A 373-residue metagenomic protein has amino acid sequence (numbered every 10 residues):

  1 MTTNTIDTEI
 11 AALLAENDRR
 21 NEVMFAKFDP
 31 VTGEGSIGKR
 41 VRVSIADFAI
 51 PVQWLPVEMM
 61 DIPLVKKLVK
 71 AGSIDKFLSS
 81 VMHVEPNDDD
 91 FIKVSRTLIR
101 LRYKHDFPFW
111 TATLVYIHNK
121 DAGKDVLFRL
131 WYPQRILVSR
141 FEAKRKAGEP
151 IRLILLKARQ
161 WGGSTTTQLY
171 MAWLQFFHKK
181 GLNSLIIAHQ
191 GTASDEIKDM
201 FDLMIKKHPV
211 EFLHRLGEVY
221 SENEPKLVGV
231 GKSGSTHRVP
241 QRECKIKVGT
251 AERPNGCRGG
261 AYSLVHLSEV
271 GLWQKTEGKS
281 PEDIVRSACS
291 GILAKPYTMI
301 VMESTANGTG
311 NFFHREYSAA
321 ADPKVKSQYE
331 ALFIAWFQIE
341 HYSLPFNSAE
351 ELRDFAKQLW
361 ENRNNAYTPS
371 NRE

Functional and structural regions predicted by a protein language model:
T2-E373: Phosphate/NTP-binding elements of NTP-utilizing enzymes
